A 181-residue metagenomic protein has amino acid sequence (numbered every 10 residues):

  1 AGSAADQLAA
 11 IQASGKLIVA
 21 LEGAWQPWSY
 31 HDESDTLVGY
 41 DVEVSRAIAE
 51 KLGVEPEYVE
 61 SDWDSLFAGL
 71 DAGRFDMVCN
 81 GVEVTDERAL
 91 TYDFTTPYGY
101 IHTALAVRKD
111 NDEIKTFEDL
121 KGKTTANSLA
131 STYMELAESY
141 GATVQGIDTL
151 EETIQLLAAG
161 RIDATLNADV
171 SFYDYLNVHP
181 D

Functional and structural regions predicted by a protein language model:
G2-G81: Extracytoplasmic small-molecule ligand-binding "clamshell" domains of the periplasmic binding protein/Venus flytrap
L17-I18, G53-E55, D71-N80, K123-T124 (+2 more regions): Alpha-to-beta junction loops
G23, V82-E83, K109, L129 (+1 more regions): Short secondary-structure boundary segments
S29-S34, S45-V54, F117, A130-T149 (+1 more regions): Ligand-binding cleft/hinge of the Venus flytrap
Y58-A68, D112, A130-S131, Q145-A159: Short helix-initiation/N-cap motifs at beta->coil->alpha
S65, V82-T91, L136-S139, D163-D181: A ligand-binding cleft/hinge motif common to bilobed small-molecule-binding domains
Y92-A104, T149: Short Pro/Gly-enriched coil loops immediately N-terminal to beta-strands
R108-T124: Flexible hinge/capping segments at coil-to-helix
